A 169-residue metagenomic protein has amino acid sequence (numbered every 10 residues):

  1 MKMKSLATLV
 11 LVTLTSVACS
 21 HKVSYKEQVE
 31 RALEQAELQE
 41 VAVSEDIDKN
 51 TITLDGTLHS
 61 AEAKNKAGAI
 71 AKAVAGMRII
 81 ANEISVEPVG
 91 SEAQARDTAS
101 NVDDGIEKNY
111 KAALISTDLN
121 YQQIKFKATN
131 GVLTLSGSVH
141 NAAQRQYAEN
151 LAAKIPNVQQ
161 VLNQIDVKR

Functional and structural regions predicted by a protein language model:
K2-R169: N-terminal targeting leaders
